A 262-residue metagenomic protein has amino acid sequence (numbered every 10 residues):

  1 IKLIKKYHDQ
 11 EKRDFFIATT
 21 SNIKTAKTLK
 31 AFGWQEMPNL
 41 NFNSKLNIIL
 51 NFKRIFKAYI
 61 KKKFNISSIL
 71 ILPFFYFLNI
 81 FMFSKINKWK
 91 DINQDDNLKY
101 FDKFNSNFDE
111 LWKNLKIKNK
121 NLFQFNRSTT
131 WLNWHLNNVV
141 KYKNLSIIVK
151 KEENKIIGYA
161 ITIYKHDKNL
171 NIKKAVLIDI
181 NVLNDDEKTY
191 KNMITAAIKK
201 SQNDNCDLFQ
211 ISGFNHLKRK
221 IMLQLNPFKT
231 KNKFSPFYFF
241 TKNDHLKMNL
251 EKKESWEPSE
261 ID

Functional and structural regions predicted by a protein language model:
Y7-H8, S201: Hydrophobic pocket-lining residues that define ligand/cofactor binding sites across diverse proteins
D14-F81, H135-V139, S146, E152 (+1 more regions): Active-site/acyl-donor-binding loops of N-acyltransferases
Y76-D95: Low-complexity, charge- and small-residue-enriched intrinsically disordered regions
D95-L111: A short beta-loop-alpha structural element at the N-terminal edge of CoA-dependent acyl/N-acetyltransferase catalytic
L111-F125: Helix-loop element at the rim of GNAT/NAT acetyltransferase active sites that forms part of the acceptor-substrate
Q124-N144: Active-site rim helix/loop that mediates acceptor-substrate recognition in acyltransferases
K155-G158: Glycine-rich acetyl-CoA-binding "A-motif" of GNAT/NAT acetyltransferases
